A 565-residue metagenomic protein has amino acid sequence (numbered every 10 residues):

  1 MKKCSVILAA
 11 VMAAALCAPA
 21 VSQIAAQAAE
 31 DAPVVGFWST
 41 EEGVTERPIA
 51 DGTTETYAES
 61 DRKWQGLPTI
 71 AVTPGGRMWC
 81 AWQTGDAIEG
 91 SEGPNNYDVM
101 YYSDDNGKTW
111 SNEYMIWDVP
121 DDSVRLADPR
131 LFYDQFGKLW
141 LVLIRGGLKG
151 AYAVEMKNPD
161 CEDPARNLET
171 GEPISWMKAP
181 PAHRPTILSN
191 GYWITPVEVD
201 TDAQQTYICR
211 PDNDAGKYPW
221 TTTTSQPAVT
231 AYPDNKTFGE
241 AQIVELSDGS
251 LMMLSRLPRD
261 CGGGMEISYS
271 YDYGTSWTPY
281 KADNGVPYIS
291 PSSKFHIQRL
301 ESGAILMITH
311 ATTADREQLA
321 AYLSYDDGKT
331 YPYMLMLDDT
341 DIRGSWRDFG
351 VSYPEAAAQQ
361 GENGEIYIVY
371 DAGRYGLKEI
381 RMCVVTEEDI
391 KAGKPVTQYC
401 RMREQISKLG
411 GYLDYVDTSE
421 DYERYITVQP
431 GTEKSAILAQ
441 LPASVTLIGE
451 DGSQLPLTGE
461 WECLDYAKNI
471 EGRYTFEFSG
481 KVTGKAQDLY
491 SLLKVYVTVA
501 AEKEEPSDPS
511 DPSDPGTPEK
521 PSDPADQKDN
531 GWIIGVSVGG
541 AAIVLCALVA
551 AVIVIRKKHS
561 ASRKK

Functional and structural regions predicted by a protein language model:
A9-P19: Bacterial N-terminal signal peptides
C17-E30, G531-W532, A551-K558: Sec-dependent signal peptide cleavage junction
E30-G410: Asp-box/BNR beta-propeller blade signature and adjacent active/binding-site loops in extracellular glycan-interacting
S407-S453: Solvent-exposed, low-complexity, repeat-rich "mucin-like" stalks and linkers
D451-V499: Serine/threonine-rich, repeat-prone extracellular segments and beta-strand-based repeat modules of secreted/surface
A501-G531: C-terminal low-complexity, Ser/Thr- and acidic/Pro-rich disordered "stalk" regions positioned immediately N-terminal
I533-V544: Single-pass type I membrane protein transmembrane segment
L545-K565: C-terminal membrane-anchoring or membrane-association module
